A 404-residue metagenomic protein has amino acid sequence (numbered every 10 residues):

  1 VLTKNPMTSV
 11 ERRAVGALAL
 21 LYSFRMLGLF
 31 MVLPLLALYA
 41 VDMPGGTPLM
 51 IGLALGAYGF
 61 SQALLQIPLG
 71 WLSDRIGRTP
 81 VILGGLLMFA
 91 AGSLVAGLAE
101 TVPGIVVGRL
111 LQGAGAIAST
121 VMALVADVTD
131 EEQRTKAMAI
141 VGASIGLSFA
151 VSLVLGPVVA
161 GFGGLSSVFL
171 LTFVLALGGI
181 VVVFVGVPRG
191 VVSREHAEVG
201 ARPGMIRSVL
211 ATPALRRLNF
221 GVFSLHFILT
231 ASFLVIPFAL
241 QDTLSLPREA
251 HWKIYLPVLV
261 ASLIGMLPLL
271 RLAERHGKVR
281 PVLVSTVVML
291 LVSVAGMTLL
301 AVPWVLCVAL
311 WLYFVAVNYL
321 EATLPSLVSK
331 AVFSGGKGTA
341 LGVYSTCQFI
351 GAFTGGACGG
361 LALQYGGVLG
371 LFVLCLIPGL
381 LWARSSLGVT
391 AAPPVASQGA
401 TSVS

Functional and structural regions predicted by a protein language model:
L2-R12, P188-G221: Juxtamembrane intracellular "pre-TM" segments in multi-pass secondary transporters
P34-P48, L234-A250: Short amphipathic helix-loop junctions that connect adjacent transmembrane helices in Major Facilitator Superfamily/SLC
L64-E100: Conserved MFS/SLC helix-loop-helix module at the cytosolic interface between two early adjacent transmembrane helices
L65-G77, G265-K278, L363: Helix-to-loop junctions at the C-terminal end of transmembrane segments in multipass secondary transporters
P80-L94, F173, P281-A295: Structural signature of the two symmetry-related core transmembrane helices
G108-G146: Cytoplasmic helix-loop-helix junction between adjacent transmembrane helices in 12-TM secondary transporters
V174-S193, W382-V389: C-terminal membrane-cytosol helix-exit motif in multi-pass small-molecule transporters
R280-L324: C-terminal transmembrane helical hairpin of 12-TM major facilitator-type secondary transporters
